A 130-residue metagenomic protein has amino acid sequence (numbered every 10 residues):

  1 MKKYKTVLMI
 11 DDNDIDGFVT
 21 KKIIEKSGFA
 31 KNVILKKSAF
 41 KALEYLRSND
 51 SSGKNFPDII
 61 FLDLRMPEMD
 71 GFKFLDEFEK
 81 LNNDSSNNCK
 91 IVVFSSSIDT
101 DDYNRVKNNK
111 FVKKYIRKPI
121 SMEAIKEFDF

Functional and structural regions predicted by a protein language model:
K5-I15, T20-I24: Conserved acidic segment of CheY-like receiver
L35-S48, G71: Helix N-cap/capping motif at the beta->alpha junctions
K54-F61: Active-site beta3 strand of CheY-like receiver
M66: Receiver (REC) domain active-site loop signature in two-component systems and cognate sites in sensor histidine kinases
F72-S85: Short amphipathic alpha-helix used as the core "switch/output" element in two-component signaling
F94-S95: Hydrophobic/aromatic residues positioned on beta-strands within the core alpha/beta folds
R117-K118: A Lys-centered signature of the CheY-like receiver
I125-F130: Receiver (REC) domain switch/output surface
